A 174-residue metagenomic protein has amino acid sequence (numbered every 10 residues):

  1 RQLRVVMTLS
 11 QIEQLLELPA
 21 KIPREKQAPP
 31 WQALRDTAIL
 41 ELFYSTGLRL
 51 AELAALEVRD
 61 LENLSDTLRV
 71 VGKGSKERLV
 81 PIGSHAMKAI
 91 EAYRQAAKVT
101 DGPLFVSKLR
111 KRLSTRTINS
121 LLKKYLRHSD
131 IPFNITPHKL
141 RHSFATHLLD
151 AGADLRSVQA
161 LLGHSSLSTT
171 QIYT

Functional and structural regions predicted by a protein language model:
R1-T174: Conserved catalytic core of the tyrosine transesterase superfamily
